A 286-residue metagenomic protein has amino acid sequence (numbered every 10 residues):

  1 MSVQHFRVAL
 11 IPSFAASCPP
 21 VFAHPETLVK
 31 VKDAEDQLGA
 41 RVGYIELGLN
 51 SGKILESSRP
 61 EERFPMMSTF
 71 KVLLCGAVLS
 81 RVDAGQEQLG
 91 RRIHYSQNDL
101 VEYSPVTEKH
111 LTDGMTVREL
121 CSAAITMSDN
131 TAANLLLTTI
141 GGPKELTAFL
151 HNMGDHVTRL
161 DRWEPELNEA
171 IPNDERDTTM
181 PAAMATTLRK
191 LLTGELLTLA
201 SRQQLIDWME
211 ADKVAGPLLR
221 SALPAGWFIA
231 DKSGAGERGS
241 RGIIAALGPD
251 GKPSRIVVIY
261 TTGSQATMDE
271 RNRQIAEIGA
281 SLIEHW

Functional and structural regions predicted by a protein language model:
M1-A9: Bacterial N-terminal signal peptides that target proteins for export
A9-S17: Bacterial N-terminal signal peptides
H24-Q37, L55, E62, T138-T139 (+4 more regions): Structured C-terminal helix/loop/strand segments within mature extracytoplasmic catalytic/sensor domains
E35-F64, E87: Short, conserved catalytic-motif segment at the N-terminal edge
R41, T116, C121, N134-T193: Mid-domain, small-residue-enriched loop/turn segments at the edges of structured enzyme/sensor domains
G52, F64-I93, A124, V257: Active-site SXXK
A84-K109: Short, glycine/proline-biased beta-turn/loop segments that scaffold the active-site neighborhood
L100-L135, P143: Conserved catalytic neighborhood of penicillin-recognizing serine enzymes
